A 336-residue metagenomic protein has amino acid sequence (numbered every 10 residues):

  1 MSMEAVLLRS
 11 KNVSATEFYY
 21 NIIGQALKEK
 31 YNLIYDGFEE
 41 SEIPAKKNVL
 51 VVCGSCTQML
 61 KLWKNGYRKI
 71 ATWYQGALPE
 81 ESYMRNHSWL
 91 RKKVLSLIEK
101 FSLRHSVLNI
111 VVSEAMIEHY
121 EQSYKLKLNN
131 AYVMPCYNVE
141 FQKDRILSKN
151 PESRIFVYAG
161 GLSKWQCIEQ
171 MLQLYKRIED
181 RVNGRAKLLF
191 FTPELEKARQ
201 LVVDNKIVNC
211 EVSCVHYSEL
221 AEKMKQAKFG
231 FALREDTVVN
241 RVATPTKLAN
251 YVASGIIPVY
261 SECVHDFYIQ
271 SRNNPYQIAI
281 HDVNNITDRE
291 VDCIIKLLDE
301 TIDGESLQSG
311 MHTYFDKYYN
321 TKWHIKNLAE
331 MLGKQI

Functional and structural regions predicted by a protein language model:
S14-F18, I22, H281-D292, K296-G333: A charged, aromatic-enriched C-terminal amphipathic alpha-helix characteristic of glycosyltransferases across folds
E40-M59, K69-T72: Short N-terminal targeting/anchoring amphipathic segment
L50, K64-S82: Active-site proximal beta-strand in glycosyltransferases
L78, W89-V111: Membrane-proximal helix-turn-helix segments that form the acceptor-binding/catalytic region of lipid-linked
R104-D144: Donor nucleotide-sugar binding/catalytic pocket of nucleotide-sugar-dependent glycosyltransferases
L147-Q166, M171-Y175, L189: Conserved donor-binding/catalytic core segment of Leloir-type glycosyltransferases
Q166, S218, G230-A253, V259-Q270: Nucleotide-sugar-dependent
N183, T192, K197-F229: Nucleotide-activated donor-binding/catalytic signature segment of Leloir-type glycosyltransferases, i.e., the conserved
